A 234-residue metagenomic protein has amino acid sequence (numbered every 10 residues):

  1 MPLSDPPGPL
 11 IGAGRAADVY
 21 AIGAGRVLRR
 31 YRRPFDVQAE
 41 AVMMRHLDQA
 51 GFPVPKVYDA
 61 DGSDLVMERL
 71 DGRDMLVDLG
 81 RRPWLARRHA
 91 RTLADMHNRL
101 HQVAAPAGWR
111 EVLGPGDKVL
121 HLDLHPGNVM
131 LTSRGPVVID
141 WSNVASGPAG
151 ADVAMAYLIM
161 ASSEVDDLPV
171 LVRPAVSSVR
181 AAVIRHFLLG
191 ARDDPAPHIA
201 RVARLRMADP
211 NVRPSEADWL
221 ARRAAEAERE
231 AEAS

Functional and structural regions predicted by a protein language model:
S4-E40, R45: ATP-binding glycine-rich loop module of kinase domains
A21-R26, L131-V137: Active-site beta-strand-loop-beta-strand hairpin of nuclease catalytic cores that positions key catalytic residues
D48-P53, L76-V112, V119-G127, L131 (+1 more regions): Conserved kinase catalytic-core helix
P55-A60: Conserved beta3 strand of the protein kinase N-lobe
G62, L158-S162, D167-S234: Helix-rich C-terminal or lid/interface subdomains of diverse kinases
G62-D74: Conserved short submotifs of the Hanks-type protein kinase catalytic core that shape the nucleotide-binding pocket
S63, G116-K118: Residues on conserved beta-strands of the protein kinase catalytic domain
G135-P174: Active-site Asp-x-Gly
